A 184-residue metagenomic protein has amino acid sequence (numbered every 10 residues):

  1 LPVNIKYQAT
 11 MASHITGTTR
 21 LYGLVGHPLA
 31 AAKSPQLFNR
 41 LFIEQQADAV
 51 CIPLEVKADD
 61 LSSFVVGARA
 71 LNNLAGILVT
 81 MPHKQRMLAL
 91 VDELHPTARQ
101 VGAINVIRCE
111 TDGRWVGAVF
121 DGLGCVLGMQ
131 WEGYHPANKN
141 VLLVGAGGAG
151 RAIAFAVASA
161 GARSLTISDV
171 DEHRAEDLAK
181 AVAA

Functional and structural regions predicted by a protein language model:
H14-E132: Phosphate/diphosphate ligand-binding glycine-rich loop within oxidoreductases
T19, A137-K139, A162: Phosphate-coordination loops involved in phosphoryl transfer and adenosine-cofactor binding
G26, V119, M129, N138-A158: Glycine-rich adenosine-cofactor-binding loop
H27, V56, A146, D169-V170: Cofactor-binding loop segments of dinucleotide-utilizing enzymes, especially the Rossmann-like FAD- and NAD(P)+-binding
A162-V182: NAD(P)-binding Rossmann-fold cofactor-contacting core
